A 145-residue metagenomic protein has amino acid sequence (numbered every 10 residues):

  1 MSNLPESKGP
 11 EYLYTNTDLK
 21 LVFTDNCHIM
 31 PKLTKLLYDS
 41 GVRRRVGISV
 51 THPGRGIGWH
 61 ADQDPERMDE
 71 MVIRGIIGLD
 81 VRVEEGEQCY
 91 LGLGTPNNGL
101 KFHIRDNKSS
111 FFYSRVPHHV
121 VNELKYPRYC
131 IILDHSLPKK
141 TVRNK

Functional and structural regions predicted by a protein language model:
M1, N16, S49-T51, G78-D80 (+1 more regions): Structured loops at beta-to-helix junctions and adjacent beta-edge loops in soluble globular domains
M1-S40: Non-heme Fe(II)/2-oxoglutarate
P5, D18-K20, C27-H28, D62-E66 (+3 more regions): Intrinsic disorder/low-complexity detector
M30-F111, R128-C130: Catalytic core of non-heme Fe(II) oxygenases with the double-stranded beta-helix
I57, H119-V121, K139-V142: Short catalytic/ligand-binding loop motif for oxyanion handling, primarily in non-cytosolic enzymes, centered on
V116-C130: Ligand-binding loop in jelly-roll beta-barrel domains
Y129-K145: Short peripheral tails and domain-boundary helices/loops at the edges of structured domains
